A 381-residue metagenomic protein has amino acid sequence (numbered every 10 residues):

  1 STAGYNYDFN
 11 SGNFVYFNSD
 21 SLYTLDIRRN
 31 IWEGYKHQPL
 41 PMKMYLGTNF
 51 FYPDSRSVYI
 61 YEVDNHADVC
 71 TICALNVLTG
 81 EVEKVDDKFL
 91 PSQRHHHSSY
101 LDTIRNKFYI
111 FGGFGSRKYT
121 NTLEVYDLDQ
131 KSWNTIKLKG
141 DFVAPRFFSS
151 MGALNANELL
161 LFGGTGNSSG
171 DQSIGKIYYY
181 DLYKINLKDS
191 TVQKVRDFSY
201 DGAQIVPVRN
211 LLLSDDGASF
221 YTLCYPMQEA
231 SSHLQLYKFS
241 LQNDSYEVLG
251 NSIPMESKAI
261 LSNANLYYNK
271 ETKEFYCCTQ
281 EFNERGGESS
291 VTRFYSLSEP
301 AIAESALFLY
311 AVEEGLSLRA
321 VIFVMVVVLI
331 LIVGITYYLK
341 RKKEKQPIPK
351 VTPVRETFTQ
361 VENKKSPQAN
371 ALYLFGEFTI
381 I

Functional and structural regions predicted by a protein language model:
S1-Y16, L22, M42-Y61, I72 (+9 more regions): Conserved short beta-strand element of beta-propeller blades
E33-Q38, E83-K88, N134-K139, Q193-S199 (+2 more regions): Beta-propeller fold detector
T71-L78, N121-K131, I174-S190, H233-S245 (+1 more regions): Beta-propeller blade signature
I110-G115, L161-I177, L223-S231, E281-V291: Short, conserved, GDST-rich strand-edge loop motifs in beta-rich repeat architectures
R196-R209, Q242-K270, Y310-G315: Conserved blade-ending motifs and adjacent loop-strand segments that build the rim/top face of beta-propeller domains
Y200-D244, F323-V327, L339: Loop/turn-rich, solvent-exposed surfaces of beta-rich toroidal or solenoidal domains
I260-A320: Blade-level signature of beta-propeller repeat domains, shared across WD40, Kelch, NHL, RCC1 and BNR/Asp-box propellers
I330-I381: Short boundary/linker motifs that mark transitions into or out of structured domains
